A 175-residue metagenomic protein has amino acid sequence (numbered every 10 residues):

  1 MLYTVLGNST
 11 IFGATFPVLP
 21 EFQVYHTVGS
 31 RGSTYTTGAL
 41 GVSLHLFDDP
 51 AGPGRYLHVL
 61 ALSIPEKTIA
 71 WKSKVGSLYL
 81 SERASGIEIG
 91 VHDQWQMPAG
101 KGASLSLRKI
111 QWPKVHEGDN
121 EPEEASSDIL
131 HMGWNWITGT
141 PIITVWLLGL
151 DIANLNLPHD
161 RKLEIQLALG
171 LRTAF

Functional and structural regions predicted by a protein language model:
L2-V75, R172: Short glycine/proline- and aromatic-enriched beta-strand/turn motifs that initiate or cap beta-hairpins
L6-V18, H45-H58, Q94-A103, W136-W146 (+1 more regions): Short loop/turn motifs that connect adjacent beta-strands in outer-membrane beta-barrel proteins
V18-P20, T34-V42, R83-I89, S126-M132 (+1 more regions): Hydrophobic, lipid-facing positions within transmembrane beta-strands of outer-membrane proteins
P20-V24, L57-I64, K101-L107, M132 (+2 more regions): Membrane-embedded beta-strand positions of outer-membrane beta-barrel proteins
Y25, G41-F47, G90-Q96, G133-G139 (+1 more regions): Transmembrane beta-barrel domains of outer membrane proteins
T27-G29, L62-I69, R108-K114, D151-L157 (+1 more regions): Structural signature of outer-membrane beta-barrel domains
V28-T34, G76-S85, D119-D128, P158-E164: Replace "Gram-negative outer membrane beta-barrel proteins" with "bacterial and organellar outer membrane beta-barrel
R161-F175: Outer-membrane beta-barrel "beta-signal"
